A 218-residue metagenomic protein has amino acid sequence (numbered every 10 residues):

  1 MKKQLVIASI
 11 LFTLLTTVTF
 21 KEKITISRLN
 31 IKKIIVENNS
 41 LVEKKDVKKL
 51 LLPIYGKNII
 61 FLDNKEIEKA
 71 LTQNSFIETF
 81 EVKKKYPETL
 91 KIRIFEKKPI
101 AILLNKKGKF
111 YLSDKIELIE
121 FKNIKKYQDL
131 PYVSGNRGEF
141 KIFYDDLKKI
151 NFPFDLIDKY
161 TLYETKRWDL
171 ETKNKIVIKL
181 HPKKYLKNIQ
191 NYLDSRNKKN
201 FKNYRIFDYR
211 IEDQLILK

Functional and structural regions predicted by a protein language model:
M1-K218: Charged, solvent-exposed interaction patches on well-folded alpha/beta domains that mediate macromolecular contacts
